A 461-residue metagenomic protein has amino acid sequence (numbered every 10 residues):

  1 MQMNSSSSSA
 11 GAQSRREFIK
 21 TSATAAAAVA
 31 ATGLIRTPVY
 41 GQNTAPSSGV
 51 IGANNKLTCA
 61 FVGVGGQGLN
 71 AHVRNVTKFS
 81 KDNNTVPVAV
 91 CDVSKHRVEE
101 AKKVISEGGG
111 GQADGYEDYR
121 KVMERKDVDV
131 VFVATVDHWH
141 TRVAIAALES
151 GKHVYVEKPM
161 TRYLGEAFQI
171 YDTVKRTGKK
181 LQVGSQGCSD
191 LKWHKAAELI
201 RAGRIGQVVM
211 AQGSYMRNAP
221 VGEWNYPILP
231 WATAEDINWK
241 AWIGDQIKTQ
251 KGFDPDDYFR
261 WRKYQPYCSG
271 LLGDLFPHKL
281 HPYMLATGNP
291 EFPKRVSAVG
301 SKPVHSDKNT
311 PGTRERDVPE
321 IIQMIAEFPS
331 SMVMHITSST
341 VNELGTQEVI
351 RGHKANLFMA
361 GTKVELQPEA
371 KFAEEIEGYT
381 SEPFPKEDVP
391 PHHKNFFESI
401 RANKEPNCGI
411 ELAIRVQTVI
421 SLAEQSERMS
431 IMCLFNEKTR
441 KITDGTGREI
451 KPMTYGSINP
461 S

Functional and structural regions predicted by a protein language model:
Q2-H153, G165-K180: N-terminal glycine-/serine-/threonine-rich beta1-alpha1-beta2 phosphate-ribose binding loop of Rossmann-like
I19, T77, K102, R120-M123 (+9 more regions): Non-transmembrane alpha-helical segments in soluble domains of secreted/periplasmic/extracellular proteins
T21-A53, D317, E398-S461: C-terminal helix-rich "cap/oligomerization" subdomain common to oxidoreductases
H153, T161-D236, A241-I243: A contiguous active-site-proximal alpha/beta segment in oxidoreductase catalytic domains
K158: Short basic (Lys/Arg) and small-residue
V183-Q186, L229, Q265-G273, P303 (+4 more regions): Active-site rim elements
A232, D236-S331, N342: Rossmann-like dinucleotide-binding domain that binds NAD(P)(H)
T313-P391, E437: NAD(P)-dinucleotide binding in Rossmann-like oxidoreductases
